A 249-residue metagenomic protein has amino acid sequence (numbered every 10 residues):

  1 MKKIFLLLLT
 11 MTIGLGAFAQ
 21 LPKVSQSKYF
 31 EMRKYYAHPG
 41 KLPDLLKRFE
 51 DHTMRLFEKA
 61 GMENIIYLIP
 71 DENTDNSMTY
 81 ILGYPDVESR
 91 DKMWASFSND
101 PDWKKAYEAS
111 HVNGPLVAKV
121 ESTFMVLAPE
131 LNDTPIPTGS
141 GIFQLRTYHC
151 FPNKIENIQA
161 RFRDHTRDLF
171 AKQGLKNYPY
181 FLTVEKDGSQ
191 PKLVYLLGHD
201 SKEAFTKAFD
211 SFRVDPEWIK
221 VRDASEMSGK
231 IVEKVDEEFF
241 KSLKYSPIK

Functional and structural regions predicted by a protein language model:
I4-I13: Sec-dependent N-terminal signal peptides
I13-A19: C-terminal segment of classical bacterial N-terminal signal peptides
A19-K220, A224-K249: Short S/T/G/P-rich N-terminal loop/turn motif that feeds into the first structured element of a domain
